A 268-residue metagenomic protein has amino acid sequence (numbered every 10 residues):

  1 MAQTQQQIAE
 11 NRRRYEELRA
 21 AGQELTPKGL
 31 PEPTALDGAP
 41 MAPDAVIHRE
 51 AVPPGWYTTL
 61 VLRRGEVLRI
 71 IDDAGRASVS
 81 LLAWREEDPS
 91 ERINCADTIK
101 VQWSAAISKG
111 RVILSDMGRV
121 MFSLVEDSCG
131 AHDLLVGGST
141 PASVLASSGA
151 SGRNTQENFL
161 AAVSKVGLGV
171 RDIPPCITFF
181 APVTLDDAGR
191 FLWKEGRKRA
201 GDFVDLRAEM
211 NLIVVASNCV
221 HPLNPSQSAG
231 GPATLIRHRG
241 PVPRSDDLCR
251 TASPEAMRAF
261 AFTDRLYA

Functional and structural regions predicted by a protein language model:
A2-A268: Acidic, Ser/Thr/Pro
